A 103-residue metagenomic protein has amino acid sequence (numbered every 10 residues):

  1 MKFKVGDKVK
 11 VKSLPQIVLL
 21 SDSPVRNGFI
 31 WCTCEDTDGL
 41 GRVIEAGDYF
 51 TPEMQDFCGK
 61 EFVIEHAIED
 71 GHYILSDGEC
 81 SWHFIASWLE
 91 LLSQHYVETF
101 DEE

Functional and structural regions predicted by a protein language model:
K2-E103: Basic/aromatic-rich interaction segments and small domains that mediate binding to polyanionic partners
